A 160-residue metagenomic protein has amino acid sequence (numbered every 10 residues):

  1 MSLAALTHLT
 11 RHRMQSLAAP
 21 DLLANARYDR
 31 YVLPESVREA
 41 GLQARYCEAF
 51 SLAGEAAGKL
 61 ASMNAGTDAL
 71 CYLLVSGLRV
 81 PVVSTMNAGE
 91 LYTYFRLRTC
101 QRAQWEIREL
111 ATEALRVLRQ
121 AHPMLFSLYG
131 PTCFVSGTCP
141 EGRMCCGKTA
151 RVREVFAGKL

Functional and structural regions predicted by a protein language model:
M1-L160: A conserved ligand/cofactor-binding region detector
